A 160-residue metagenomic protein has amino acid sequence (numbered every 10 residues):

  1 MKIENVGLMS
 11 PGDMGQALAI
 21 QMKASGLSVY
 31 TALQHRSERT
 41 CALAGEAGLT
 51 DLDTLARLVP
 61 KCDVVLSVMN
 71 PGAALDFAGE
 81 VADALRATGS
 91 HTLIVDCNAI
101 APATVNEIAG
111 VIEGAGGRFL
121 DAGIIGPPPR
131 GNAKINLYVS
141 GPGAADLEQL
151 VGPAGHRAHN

Functional and structural regions predicted by a protein language model:
M1-V64, P128: NAD(P)+-binding Rossmann beta1-loop-alpha1 motif at the extreme N-terminus of oxidoreductases
V6-L8, I94, F119, N136: Short glycine-aspartate micro-motif
G12, L33-Q34, P71, N98-A101 (+1 more regions): Short loop or secondary-structure boundary microenvironments that flank and position key functional residues
A19, C41, A82, A109 (+1 more regions): Short amphipathic alpha-helical segments and helix-helix/interface helices
S28, G48-T50, L93, R118 (+1 more regions): Conserved beta-strand segments of alpha/beta enzyme cores
G45-G48, V68-M69, K134-L137: Short low-complexity, flexible loop/linker segments enriched in glycine and/or proline with clustered acidic
L55-F119: Rossmann-fold NAD(P) dinucleotide-binding segment
I100-N160: Rossmann-fold dinucleotide-binding core
